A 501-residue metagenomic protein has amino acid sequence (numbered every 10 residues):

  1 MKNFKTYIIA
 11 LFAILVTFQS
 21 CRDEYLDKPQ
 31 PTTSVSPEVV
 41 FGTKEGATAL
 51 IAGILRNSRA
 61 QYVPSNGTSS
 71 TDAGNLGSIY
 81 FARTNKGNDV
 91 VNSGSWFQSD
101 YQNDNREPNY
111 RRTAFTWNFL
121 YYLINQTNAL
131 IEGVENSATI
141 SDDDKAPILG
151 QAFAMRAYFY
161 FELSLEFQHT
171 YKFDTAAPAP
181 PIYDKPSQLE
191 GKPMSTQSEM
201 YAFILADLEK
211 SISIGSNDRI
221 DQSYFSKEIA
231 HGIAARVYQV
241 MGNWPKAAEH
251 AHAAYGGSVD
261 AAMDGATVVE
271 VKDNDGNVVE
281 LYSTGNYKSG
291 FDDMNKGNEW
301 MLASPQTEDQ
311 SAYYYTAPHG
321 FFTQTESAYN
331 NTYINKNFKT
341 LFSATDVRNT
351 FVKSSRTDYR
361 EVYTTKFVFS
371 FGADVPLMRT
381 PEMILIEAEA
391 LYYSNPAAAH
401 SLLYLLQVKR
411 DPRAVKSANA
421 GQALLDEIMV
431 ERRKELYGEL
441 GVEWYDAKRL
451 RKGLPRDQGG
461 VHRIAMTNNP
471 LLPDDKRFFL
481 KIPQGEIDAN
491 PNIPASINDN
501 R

Functional and structural regions predicted by a protein language model:
M1-P31: Bacterial Sec-dependent N-terminal signal peptides
C21-N75, A489-R501: Acidic, glycine-rich segments characteristic of secretory precursors and extracytoplasmic regions
A49, T68, G242-P381, R413-A414 (+10 more regions): Hydrophobic-face positions in mid-chain alpha helices that act as interaction patches
V91-E166, S195, E209-D218, S370-V375 (+2 more regions): Conserved, well-structured interaction surfaces
Y201, W244, P396-A397: TPR-repeat structural position
